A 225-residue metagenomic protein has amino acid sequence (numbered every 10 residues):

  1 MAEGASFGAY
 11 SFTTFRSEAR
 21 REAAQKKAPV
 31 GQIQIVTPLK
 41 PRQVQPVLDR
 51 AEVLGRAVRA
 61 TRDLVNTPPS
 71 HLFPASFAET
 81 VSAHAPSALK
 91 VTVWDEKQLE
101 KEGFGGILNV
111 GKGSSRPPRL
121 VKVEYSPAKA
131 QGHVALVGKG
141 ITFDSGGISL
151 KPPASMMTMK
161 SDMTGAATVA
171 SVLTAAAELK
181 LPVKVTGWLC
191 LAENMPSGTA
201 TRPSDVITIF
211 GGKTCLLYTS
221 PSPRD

Functional and structural regions predicted by a protein language model:
M1-H133, V137-G140: Short amphipathic alpha-helical segment within the helicase RecA-like ATPase core that mediates nucleic-acid
R62, A78-S82, L120-V121, A167-A177 (+2 more regions): Predominant activation on well-ordered alpha-helical scaffold segments within soluble catalytic domains
K97-L99, G140-F143, L189-S197: Acidic, glycine-rich active-site loops and adjacent beta-strand->loop/helix elements that engage anionic groups
K122-E124, A135-V137, T142, S149 (+2 more regions): Structured core elements
Q131-A167, T208: Active-site metal-coordination/substrate-binding segment of hydrolases, especially metallo-dependent peptidases
L150-E193: Alpha-helical metal-binding/catalytic segments enriched in His/Glu/Asp
K180-L217: Phosphate/pyrophosphate-binding betaalpha-module
Y218-D225: Conserved small/polar residues in nucleotide/adenosyl-binding loops
